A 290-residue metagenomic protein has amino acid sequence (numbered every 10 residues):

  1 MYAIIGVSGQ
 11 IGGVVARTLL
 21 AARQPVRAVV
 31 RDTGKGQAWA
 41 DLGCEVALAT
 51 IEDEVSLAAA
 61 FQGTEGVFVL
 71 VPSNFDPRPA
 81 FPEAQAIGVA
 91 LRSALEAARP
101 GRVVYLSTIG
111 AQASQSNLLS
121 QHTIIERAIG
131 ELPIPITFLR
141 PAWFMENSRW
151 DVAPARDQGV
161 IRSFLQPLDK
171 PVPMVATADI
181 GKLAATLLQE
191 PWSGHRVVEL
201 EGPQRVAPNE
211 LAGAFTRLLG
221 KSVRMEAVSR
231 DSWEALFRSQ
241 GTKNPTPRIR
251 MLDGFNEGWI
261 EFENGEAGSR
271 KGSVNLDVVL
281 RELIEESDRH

Functional and structural regions predicted by a protein language model:
Y2-R27, R31-A38, E52-V55, Q62 (+4 more regions): Oxidoreductase cofactor-interface core, primarily capturing Rossmann-like NAD(P)-dependent enzymes
T18, R230-H290: A hydrophobic C-terminal alpha-helical subdomain
G43-C44, I136: Short, conserved active-site loop motifs that form the nucleotide-linked donor/cofactor pocket
A49: Cofactor-binding loops of NAD(P)H-dependent oxidoreductases, dominated by short-chain dehydrogenase/reductases
G88, H122, D151, P208 (+2 more regions): A general structural signal for well-ordered alpha-helical segments in protein cores
E226-V228: A generic structural motif
